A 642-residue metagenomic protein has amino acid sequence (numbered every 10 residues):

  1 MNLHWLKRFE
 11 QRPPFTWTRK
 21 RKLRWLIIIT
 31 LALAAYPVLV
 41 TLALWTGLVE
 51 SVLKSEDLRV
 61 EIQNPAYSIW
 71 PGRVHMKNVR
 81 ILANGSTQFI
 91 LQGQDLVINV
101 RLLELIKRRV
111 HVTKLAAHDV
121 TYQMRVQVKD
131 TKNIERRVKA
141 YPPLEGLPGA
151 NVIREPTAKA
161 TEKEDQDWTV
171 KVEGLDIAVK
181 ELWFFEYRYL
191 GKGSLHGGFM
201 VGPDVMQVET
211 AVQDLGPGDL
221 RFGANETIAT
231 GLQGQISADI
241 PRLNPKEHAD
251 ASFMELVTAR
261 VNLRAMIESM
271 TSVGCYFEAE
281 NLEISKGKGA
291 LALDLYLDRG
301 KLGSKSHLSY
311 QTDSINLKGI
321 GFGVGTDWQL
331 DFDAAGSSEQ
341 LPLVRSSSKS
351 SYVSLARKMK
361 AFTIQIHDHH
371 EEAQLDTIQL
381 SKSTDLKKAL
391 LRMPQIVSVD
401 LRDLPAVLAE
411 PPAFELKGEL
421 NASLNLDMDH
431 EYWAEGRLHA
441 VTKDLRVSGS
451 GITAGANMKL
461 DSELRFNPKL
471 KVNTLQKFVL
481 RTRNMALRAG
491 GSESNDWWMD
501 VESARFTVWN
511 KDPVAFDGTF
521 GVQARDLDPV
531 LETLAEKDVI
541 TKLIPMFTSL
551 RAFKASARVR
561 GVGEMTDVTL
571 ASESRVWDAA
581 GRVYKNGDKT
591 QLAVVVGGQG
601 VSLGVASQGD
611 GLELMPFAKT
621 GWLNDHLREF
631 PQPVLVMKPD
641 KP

Functional and structural regions predicted by a protein language model:
N2-I27, H248, M254-L256, S337-E339 (+7 more regions): Extended terminal
N2-P14, N78-P203, A229-G231, Q235-H248 (+9 more regions): Secondary-structure transition motifs
N2-R59: N-terminal type II signal-anchor transmembrane helix that functions as the membrane-insertion/stop-transfer segment
D57-V60, S86-V100, F185-G198, R221-P241 (+9 more regions): Amphipathic hydrophobic-ligand
L58-S86: N-terminal leader/targeting pre-sequences
I62-N64, M76, G93, V112 (+15 more regions): Hydrophobic residues on conserved beta-strands that form the core of alpha/beta folds
K77-L82, D95, V120-Y122, L175-W183 (+7 more regions): Generic short beta-strand segments
A116, Y310, G336, Q340 (+9 more regions): Outer-membrane beta-barrel translocator/pore domains, especially the C-terminal barrels of Gram-negative outer-membrane
